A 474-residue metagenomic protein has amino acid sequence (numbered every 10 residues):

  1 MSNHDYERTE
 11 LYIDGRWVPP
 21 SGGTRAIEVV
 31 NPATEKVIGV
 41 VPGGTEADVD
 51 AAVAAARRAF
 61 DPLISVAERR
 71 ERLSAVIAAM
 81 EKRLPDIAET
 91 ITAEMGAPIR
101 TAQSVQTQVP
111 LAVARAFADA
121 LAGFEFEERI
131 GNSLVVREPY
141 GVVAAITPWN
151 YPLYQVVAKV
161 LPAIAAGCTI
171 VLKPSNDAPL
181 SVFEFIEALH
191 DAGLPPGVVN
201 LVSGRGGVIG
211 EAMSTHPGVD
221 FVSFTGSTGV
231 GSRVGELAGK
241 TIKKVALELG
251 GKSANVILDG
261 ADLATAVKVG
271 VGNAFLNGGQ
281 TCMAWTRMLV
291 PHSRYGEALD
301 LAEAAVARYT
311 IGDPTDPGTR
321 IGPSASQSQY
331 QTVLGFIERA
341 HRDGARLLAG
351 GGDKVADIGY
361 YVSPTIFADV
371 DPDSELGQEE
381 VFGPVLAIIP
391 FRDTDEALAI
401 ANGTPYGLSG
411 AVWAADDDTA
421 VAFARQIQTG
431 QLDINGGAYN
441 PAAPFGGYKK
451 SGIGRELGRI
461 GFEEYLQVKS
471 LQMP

Functional and structural regions predicted by a protein language model:
M1-A33, F117: Hydrophobic face of amphipathic alpha-helices that form TPR/SEL1-like repeat modules and related alpha-solenoid
P19-S21, R25-I27, G43-A47, A261: A short acidic/small-residue loop/turn micro-motif
T34-V40, V219, V256, T310 (+3 more regions): Conserved C-terminal structural/oligomerization subdomain of aldehyde/semialdehyde dehydrogenase
E35, R69, I91, A114 (+10 more regions): Residue-level signal for inorganic ion chemistry
K36-A122: Glycine-rich loop-to-alpha-helix module at the N-terminal edge of alpha/beta enzyme cores
A75, I130-S133, G350-A356: Short, solvent-exposed loop/turn elements at beta->coil junctions and helix N-caps that rim active or binding pockets
F126-T265, E303, F391: Rossmann-like NAD(P) dinucleotide-binding subdomain of oxidoreductase/dehydrogenase enzymes
F221, G229-D371, I434: ALDH superfamily catalytic-core signature
